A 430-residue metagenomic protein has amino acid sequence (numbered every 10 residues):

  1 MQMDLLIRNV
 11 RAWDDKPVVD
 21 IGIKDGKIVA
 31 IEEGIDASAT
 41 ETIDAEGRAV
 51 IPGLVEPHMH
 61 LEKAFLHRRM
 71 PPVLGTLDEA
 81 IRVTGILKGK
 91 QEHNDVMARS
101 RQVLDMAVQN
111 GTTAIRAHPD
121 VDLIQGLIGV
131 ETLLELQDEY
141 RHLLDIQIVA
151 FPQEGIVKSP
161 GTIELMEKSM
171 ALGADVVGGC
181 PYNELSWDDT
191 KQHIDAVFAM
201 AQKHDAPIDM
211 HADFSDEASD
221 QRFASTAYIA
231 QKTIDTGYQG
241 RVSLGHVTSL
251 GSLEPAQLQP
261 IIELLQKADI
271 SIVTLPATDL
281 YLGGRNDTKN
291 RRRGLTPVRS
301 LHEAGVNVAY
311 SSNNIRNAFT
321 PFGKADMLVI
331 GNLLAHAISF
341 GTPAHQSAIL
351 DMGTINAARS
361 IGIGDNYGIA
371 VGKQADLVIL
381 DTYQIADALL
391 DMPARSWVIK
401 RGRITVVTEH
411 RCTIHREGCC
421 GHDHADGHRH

Functional and structural regions predicted by a protein language model:
M1-I51: Histidine-rich, glycine-flanked metal-binding segment
V10, G26, G47, H58 (+11 more regions): Divalent metal-coordination and catalytic microenvironments
R48-R69, D216: Di-metal (Zn2+ and/or Mg2+/Mn2+) metal-binding site signature of metallo-dependent hydrolases with the MBL/beta-CASP
A64-V96, G173-V176, R222-S243, A268-S271 (+2 more regions): Active-site gating loops and adjacent loop-to-helix segments of metal-dependent hydrolytic enzymes
H67-H118, I124-E139, E164-A171: Alpha-helical scaffold segments that flank or form the walls of functional sites
I128-H142, S159-S271, T288-Y310, Y367: Histidine/acidic residue-rich metal-binding segments in metalloenzymes
Y228-V242, T278-L282, R292-L380: His/Asp/Glu-enriched, well-ordered alpha-helical/loop segment that forms or immediately abuts the divalent-metal
V371-H422, R429: C-terminal cap of metal-dependent C-N hydrolases
